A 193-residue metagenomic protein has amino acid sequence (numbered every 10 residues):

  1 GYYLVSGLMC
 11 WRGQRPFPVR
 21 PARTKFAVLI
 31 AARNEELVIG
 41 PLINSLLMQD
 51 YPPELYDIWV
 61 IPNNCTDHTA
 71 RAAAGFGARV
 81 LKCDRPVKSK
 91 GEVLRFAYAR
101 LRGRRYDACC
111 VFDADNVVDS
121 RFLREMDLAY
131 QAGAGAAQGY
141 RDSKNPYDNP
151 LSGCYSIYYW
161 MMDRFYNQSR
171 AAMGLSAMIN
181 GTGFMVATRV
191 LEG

Functional and structural regions predicted by a protein language model:
G1-A22, A73-G75: N-terminal membrane-anchoring/stem segments of glycan-assembly enzymes
T24-A27, D57: Cell-envelope/extracellular polymer assembly enzymes that use nucleotide-activated donors
G40, D67-A74, R121: Acidic helix N-cap motif at the loop->helix transition within catalytic regions of sugar-transfer enzymes
N44-L55: Short, acidic, metal-binding catalytic loop of nucleotide-sugar glycosyltransferases
P62-A70, R85-V87, V117: A conserved acidic beta->alpha catalytic loop
H68, F112-A129: Acidic donor-binding/catalytic loop of UDP-sugar-dependent glycosyltransferases, especially processive GT2
K82, V87-G103, L123-G193: Long helical/loop segments within the catalytic core of UDP-sugar-dependent glycosyltransferases, especially the large
C109: Short aromatic/hydrophobic "clamp" motif used to bind/position activated sugar donors
